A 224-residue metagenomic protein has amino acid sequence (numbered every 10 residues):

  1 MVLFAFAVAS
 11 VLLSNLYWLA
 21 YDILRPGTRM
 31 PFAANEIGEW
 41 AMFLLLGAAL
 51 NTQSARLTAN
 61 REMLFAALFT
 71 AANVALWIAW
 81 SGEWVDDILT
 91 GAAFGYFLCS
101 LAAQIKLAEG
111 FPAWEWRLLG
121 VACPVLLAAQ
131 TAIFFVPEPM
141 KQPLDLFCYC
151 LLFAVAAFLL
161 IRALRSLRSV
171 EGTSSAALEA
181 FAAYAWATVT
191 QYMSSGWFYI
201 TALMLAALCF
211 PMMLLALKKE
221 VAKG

Functional and structural regions predicted by a protein language model:
M1-K106, A113-L126, M140-A157, M193-F210: Individual alpha-helical transmembrane segments in multi-pass integral membrane proteins
S14, C123-V136, R168-S194: Hydrophobic transmembrane alpha-helices
A49-Q53, L101-L107, T131, L159-S166 (+2 more regions): Hydrophobic membrane-targeting alpha-helices
A59, I105-A122, I161-F181, G224: Membrane-helix boundary/juxtamembrane motif in polytopic membrane proteins
L215-G224: Membrane-interface capping segments at transmembrane-helix boundaries
